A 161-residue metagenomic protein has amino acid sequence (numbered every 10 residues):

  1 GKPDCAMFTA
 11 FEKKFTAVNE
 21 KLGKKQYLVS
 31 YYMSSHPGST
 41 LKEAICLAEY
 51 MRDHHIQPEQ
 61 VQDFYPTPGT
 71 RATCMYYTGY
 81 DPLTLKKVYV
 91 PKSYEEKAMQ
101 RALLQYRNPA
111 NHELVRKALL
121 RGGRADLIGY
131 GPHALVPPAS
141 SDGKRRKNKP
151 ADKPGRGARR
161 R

Functional and structural regions predicted by a protein language model:
G1-D63: Conserved AdoMet/S-adenosylmethionine-binding subsite of the radical SAM
A17, K21-K25, Q57, T70 (+2 more regions): Intrinsically disordered or highly flexible coil/loop and linker segments, enriched in small and charged/polar residues
S35-L41, T67-T73, V136-P137: Flexible loop/turn segments at secondary-structure boundaries
Y50, I56-P68, T78-Y89: Active-site/pore-lining binding-face segments in mid-to-C-terminal subdomains
R71-R161: Radical SAM enzyme core and accessory elements
